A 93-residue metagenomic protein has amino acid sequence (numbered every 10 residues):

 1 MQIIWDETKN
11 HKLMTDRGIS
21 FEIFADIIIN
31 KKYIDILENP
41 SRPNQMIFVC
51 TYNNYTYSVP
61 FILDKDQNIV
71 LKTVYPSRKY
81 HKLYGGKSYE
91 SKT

Functional and structural regions predicted by a protein language model:
M1-T93: Ribonuclease/tRNase effector modules and their secretory precursors
